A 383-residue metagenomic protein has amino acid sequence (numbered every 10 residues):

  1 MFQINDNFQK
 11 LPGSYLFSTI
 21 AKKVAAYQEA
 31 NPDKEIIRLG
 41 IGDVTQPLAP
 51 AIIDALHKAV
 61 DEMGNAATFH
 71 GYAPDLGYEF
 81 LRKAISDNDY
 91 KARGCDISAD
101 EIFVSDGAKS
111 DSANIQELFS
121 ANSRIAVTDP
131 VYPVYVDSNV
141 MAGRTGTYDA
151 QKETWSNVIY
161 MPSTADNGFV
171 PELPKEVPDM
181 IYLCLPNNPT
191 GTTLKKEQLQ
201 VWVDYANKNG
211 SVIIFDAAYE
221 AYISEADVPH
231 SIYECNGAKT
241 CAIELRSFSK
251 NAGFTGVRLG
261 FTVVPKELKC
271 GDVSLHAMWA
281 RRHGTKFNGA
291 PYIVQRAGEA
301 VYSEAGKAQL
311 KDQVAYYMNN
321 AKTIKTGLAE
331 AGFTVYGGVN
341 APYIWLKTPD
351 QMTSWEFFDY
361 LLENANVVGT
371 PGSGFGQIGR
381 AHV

Functional and structural regions predicted by a protein language model:
F2-D106, V301-A305: N-terminal small-domain helix-loop-helix segment of the aminotransferase-like
N31, K208-N209, A331, A365: Helix C-cap/helix->beta junction micro-motif
A67-A206, E220-C235, I243: Conserved core of the PLP fold type I
V127, F215, G369-P371: Hydrophobic residues in well-ordered beta-strands that form the structural core
V140, Q151, E234-A315, K322 (+1 more regions): Conserved core segment of the aminotransferase class I/II
E299, V314-K325, A329, V335-K347: Conserved glycine-rich beta-strand-loop-beta hairpin in the small C-terminal domain of fold type I
P342-M352, N366-H382: Conserved PLP-binding active-site segment of the aspartate aminotransferase-like
